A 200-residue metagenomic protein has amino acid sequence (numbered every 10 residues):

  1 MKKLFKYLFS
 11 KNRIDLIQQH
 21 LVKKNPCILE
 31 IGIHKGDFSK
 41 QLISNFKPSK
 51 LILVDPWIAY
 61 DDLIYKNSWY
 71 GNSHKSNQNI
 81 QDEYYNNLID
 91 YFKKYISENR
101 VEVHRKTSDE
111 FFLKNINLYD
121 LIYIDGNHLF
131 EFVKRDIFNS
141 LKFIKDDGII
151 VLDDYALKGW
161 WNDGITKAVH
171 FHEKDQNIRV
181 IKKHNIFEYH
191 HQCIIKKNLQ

Functional and structural regions predicted by a protein language model:
K2, I14-Q200: S-adenosylmethionine/decaboxylated-SAM
